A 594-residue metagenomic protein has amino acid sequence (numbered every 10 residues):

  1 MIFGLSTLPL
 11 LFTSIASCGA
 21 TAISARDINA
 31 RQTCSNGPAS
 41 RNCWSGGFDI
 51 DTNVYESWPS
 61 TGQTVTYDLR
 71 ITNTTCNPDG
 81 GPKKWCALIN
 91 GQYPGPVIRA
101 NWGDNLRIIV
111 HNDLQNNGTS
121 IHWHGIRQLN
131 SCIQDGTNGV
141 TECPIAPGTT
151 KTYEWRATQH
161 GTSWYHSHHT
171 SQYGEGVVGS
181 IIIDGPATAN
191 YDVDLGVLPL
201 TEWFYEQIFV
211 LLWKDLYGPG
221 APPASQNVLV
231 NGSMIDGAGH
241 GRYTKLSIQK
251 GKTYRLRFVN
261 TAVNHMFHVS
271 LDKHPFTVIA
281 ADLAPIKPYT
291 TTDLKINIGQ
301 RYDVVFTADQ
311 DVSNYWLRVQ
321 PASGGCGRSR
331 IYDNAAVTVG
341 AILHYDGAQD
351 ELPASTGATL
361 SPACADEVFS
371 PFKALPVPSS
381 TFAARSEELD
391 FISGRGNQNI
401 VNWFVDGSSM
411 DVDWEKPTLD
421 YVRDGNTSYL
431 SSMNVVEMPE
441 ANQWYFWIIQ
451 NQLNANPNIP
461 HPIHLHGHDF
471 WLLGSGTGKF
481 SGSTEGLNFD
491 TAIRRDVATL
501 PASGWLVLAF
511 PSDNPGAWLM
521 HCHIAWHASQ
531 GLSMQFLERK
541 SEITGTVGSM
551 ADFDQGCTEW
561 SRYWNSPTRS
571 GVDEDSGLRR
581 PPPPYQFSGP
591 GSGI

Functional and structural regions predicted by a protein language model:
M1-D27: Fungal secretory targeting signals
C18-T150, Y191-V193, G220-Y254, A383-F391 (+5 more regions): N-terminal, post-signal-peptide metal-ligating segments of extracellular/periplasmic oxidoreductases, dominated by
D79, N130-V140, I279-T292, A335-I342 (+1 more regions): Active-site pocket scaffolds in enzymes
P96, T149-Y153, T244, T292 (+3 more regions): Short strand-edge motifs at loop-to-beta-strand transitions and within beta-strands of extracellular beta-rich domains
N101-D104, T149, A157-S163, G251-K252 (+5 more regions): Short tyrosine-centred short linear motifs in exposed loops/low-complexity segments
V110-Q115, F258-A262, I449-L453: Asparagine-centered strand-capping/turn motif at beta-strand->loop junctions
C132-G139, C143-A146, P199, F204 (+2 more regions): Histidine- and aromatic-rich segments of cupredoxin/plastocyanin-like copper-binding domains
T149-L195, P199: Hydrophobic or amphipathic alpha-helical targeting/insertion segments
